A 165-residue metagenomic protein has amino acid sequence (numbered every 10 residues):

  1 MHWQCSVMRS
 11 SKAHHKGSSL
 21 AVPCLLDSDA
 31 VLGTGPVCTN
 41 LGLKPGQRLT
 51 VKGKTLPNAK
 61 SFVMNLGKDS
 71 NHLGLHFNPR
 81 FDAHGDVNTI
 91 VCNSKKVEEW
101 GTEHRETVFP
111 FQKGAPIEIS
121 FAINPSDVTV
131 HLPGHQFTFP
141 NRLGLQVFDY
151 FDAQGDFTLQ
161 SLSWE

Functional and structural regions predicted by a protein language model:
H2-A30, N40-L43, F148-E165: Ligand-recognition surfaces built from glycine- and aromatic
S6, S19-N93: Secretory/extracellular carbohydrate-interaction modules and structurally similar beta-sandwich "look-alikes"
L43, V108-F111, S120-A122, T129 (+1 more regions): Short amphipathic alpha-helical molecular recognition features
V51, I117-T138: Carbohydrate-binding surfaces in secreted/extracellular proteins
K52-K54, G67, R80, Q112 (+3 more regions): A structural detector for beta-sheet-dominated domains
A59-K60, H72, D127-V130, Q136-T138 (+1 more regions): Short loop/beta submotifs within extracellular cysteine-rich repeat domains
E99-E118: Short, aromatic/His-centered strand-loop micro-motif at the edge of beta-sheets
G134-F148: Short, solvent-exposed beta-strand-to-loop segments that form ligand-recognition rims of beta-rich domains
